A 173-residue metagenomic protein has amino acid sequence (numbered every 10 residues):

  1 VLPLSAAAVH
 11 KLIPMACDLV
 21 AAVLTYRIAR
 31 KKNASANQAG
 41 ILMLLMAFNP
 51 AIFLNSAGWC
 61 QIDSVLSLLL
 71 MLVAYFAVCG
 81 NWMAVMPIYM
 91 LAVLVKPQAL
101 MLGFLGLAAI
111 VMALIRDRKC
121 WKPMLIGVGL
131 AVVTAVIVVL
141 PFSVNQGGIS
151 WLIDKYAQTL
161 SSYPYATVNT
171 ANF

Functional and structural regions predicted by a protein language model:
V1-A74, I110-F173: Primarily membrane-embedded glycan-assembly and transfer machineries that use lipid-linked glycans
S35, N81-W82: Short, solvent-exposed helix-helix connector turns and helix-capping sites enriched in acidic/polar residues
G40, G80-N81: Short A/G/S/P-biased low-complexity tracts
L54, L70-F76, M83-G106, I137: Membrane-interface alpha helices of multi-pass inner-membrane proteins
